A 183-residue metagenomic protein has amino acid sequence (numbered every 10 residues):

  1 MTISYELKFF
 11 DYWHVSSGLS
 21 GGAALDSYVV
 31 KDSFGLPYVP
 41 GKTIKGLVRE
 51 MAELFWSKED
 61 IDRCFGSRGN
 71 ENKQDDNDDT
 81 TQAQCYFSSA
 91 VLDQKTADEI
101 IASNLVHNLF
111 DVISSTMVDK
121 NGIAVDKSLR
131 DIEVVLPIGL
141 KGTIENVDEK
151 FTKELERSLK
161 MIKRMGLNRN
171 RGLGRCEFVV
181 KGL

Functional and structural regions predicted by a protein language model:
M1-F110, S115, I123-L183: RNA-binding basic/glycine-rich loop and surface signature characteristic of RAMP-family CRISPR effectors
